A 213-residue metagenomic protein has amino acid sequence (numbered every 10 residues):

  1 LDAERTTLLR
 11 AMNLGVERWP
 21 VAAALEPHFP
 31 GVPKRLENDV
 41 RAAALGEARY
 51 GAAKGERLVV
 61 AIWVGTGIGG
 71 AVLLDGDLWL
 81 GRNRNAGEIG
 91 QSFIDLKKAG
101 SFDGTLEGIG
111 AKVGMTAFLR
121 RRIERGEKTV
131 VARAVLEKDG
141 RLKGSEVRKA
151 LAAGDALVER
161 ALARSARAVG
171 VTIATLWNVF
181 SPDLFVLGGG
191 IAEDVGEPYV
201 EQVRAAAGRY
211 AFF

Functional and structural regions predicted by a protein language model:
D2-R5, A23-K34, G46-R57, L78 (+1 more regions): ATP-binding/phosphotransfer module of carbohydrate and carboxylate kinases, centering on a glycine-rich
T7-L14: Short glycine-enriched, charge-decorated loop/helix-capping segments at active-site entrances that position
V16, G81, A86-E88: A short acidic/small-residue loop/turn micro-motif
R35, V59-W63, G69-A71, V186: Short glycine-aspartate micro-motif
L74-D75: A cytosolic small-molecule/anion-sensing beta-strand core signal
N85-G100: A short, polar/charged loop-to-alpha-helix boundary motif
